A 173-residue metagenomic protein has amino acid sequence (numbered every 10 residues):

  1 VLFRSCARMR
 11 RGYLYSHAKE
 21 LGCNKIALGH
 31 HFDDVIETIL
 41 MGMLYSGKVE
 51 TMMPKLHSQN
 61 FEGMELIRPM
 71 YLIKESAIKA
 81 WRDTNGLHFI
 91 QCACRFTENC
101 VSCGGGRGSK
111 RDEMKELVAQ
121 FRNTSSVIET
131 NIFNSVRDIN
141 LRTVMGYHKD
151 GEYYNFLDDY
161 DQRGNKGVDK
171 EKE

Functional and structural regions predicted by a protein language model:
R4-S76, I132, K149, Y153: Active-site adenylate/phosphate-handling loop in enzymes that bind or generate adenylated species
E50-E173: ATP/NTP-dependent adenylation/nucleotidyl-transfer catalytic domains that generate, transfer, or process NMP-activated
